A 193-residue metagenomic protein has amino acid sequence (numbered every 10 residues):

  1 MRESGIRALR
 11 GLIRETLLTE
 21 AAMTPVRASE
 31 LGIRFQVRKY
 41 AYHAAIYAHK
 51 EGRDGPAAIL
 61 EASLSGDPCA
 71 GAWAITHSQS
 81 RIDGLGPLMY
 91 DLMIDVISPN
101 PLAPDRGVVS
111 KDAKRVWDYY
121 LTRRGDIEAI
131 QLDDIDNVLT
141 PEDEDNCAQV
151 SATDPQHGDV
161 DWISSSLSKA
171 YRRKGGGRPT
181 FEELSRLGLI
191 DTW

Functional and structural regions predicted by a protein language model:
M1-A21: Protein-protein interaction and targeting regions used for scaffolding, dimerization, and localization
I6, G86-P87, S110: Alpha-helix N-cap/helix-initiation sites
L17, Q79-R81, G158-D159: Compositionally biased, intrinsically disordered low-complexity segments enriched in polar/proline residues
M23-S29, R34-A45, K50-P68, P99-W193: Terminal substrate-recognition subdomain of acyl/acetyltransferases
G71-D83: Extended, structured, electrostatic nucleic-acid-contact surfaces
A74-T76, L92-V96, D105-G107: Hydrophobic, well-ordered secondary-structure scaffolds
S80-V96: Conserved acetyl-CoA-binding loop-helix of GNAT-fold acetyltransferases
